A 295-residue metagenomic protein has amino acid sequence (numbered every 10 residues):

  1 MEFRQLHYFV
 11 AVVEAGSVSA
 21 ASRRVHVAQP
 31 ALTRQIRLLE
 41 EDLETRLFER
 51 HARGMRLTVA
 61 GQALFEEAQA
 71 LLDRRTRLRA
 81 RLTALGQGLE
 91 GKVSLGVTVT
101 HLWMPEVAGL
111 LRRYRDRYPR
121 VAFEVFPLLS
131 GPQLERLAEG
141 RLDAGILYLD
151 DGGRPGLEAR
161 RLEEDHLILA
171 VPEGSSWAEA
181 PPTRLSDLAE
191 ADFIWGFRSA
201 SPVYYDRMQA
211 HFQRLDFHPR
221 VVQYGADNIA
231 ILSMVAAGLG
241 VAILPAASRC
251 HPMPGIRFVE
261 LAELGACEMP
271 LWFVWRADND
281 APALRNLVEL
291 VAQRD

Functional and structural regions predicted by a protein language model:
A11-A28: Short helix-boundary/capping micro-motifs
Q29, A80, G86-Y118, A122-F126 (+1 more regions): N-terminal winged-helix
E40-V59: A short LG(V/I)-centered, amphipathic sequence patch enriched for acidic residue(s) preceding the LG motif
L85, G109-R113, L129-V171, R184 (+2 more regions): Short beta-strand-centered segments that line the small-molecule binding cleft or hinge of alpha/beta clamshell
Q87, A159-L167, V171-F193, R276 (+1 more regions): Flexible hinge/capping segments at coil-to-helix
S94-V97, T183-V203: Short loop->beta-strand "edge-of-pocket" segments that line small-molecule binding or catalytic clefts across diverse
M104-P105, F193-L215, A281-L284: Secondary-structure junction motif
R154-R161, D165, W177, I229-A277: Beta-alpha-beta core module
